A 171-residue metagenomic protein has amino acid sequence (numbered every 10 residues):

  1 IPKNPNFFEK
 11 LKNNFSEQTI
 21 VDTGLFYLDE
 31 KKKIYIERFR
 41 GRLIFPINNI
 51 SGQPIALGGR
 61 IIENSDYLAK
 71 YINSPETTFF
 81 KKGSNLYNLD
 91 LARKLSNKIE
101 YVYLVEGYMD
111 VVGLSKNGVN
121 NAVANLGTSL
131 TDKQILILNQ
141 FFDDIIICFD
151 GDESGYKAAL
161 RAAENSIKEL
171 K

Functional and structural regions predicted by a protein language model:
K3-I145, A158-R161: Phosphate-handling DNA/RNA-contact segment within nucleic-acid enzymes
G127, D150-G151: Structured loop/turn residues at secondary-structure junctions
G151-E164, K171: Phosphate/diphosphate-binding loops
